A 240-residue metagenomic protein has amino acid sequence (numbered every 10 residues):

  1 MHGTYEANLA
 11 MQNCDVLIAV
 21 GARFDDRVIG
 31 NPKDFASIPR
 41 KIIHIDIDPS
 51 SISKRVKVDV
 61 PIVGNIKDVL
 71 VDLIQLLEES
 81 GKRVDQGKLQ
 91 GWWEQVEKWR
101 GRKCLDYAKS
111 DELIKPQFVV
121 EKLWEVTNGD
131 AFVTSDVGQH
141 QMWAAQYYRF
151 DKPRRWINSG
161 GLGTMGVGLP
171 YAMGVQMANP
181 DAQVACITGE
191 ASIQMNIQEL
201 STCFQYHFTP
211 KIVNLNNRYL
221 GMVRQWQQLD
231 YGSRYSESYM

Functional and structural regions predicted by a protein language model:
M1-G91: Glycine-rich, acidic loop regions that bind phosphate or pyrophosphate groups
M1-H2, N8-N13, S53-R55, V63 (+2 more regions): Thiamine diphosphate
M1-T4, V60-K67, V71, R83-K98 (+6 more regions): Electropositive phosphate-/nucleotide-binding environments in soluble metabolic enzymes
C14-V20, I45-D48, V69, L73-R83 (+8 more regions): Change "in soluble alpha/beta enzymes" to "in soluble alpha/beta proteins
A19-V20, H44, G64, V133-V137 (+2 more regions): General beta-strand structural signal in soluble alpha/beta enzymes
G30-P32, K122, E199-T202: A short acidic, amphipathic alpha-helical/loop segment
E94-V175: Active-site diphosphate/adenylate-binding microenvironment
